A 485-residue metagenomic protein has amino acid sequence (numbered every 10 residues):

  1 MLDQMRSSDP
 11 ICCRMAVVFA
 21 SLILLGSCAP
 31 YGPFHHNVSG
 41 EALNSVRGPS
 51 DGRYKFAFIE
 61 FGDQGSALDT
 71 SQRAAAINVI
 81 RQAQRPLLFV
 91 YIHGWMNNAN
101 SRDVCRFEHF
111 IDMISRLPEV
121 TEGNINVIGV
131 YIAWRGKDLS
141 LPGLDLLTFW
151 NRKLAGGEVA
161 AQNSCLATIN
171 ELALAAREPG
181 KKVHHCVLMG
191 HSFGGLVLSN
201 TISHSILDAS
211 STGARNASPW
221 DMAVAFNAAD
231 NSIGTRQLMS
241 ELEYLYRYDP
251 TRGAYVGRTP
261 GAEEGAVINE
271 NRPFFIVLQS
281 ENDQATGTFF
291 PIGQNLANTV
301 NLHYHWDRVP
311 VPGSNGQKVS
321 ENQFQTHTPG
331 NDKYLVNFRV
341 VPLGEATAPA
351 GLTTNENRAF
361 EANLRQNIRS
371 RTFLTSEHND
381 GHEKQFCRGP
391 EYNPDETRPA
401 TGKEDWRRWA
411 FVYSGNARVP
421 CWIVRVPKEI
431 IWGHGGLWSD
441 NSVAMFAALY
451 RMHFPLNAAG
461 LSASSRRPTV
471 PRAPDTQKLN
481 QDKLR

Functional and structural regions predicted by a protein language model:
M1-C12: N-terminal secretory signal peptides that target proteins for export/translocation
A16-G26: Bacterial N-terminal signal peptides
A29-A67, N124, I132-V183, I202-R485: Lipolytic serine-hydrolase domain surface
F61, G65-R81: N-terminal carbohydrate-binding/catalytic regions of secreted carbohydrate-active enzymes
I80-W134, D138: Short, surface-exposed "cap/lid" segments of acyl-processing enzymes
V90-G94, H191, N227: The conserved beta1-alpha1 loop
H185-V187: Residue in the alpha/beta-hydrolase core beta-strand immediately N-terminal to the catalytic nucleophile
G190, G194, L198: Gly/Ala-rich beta-loop-alpha elbow adjacent to hydrolase catalytic centers
